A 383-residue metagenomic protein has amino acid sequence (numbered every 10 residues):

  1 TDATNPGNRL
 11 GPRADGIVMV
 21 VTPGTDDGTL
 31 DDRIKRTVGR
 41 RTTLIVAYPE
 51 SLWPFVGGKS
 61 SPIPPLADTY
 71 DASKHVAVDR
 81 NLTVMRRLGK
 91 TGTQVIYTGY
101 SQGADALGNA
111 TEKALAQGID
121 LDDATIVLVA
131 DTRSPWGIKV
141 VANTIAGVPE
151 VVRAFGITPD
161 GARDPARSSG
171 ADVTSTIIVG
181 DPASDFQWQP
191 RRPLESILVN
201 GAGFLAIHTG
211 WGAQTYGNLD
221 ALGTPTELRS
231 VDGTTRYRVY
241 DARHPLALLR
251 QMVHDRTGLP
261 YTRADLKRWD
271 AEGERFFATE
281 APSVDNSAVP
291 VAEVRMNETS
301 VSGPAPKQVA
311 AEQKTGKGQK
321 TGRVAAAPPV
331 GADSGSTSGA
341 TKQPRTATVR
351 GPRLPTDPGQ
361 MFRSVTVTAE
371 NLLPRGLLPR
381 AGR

Functional and structural regions predicted by a protein language model:
T1-Y97, D105-R383: Composition-driven, intrinsically disordered low-complexity tracts enriched in small residues
